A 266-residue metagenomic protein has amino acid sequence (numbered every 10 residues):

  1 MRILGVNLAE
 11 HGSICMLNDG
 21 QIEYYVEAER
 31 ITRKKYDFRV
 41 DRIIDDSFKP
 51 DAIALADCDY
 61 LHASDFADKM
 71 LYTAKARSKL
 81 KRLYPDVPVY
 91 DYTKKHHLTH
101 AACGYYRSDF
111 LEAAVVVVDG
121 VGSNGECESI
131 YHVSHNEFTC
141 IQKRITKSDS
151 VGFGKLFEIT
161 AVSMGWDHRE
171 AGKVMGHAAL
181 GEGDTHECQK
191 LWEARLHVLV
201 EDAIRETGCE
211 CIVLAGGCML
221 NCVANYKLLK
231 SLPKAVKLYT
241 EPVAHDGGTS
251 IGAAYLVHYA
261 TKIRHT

Functional and structural regions predicted by a protein language model:
M1-T266: Short acidic/glycine-rich loops and adjacent helix/strand connectors that line catalytic pockets where negatively
